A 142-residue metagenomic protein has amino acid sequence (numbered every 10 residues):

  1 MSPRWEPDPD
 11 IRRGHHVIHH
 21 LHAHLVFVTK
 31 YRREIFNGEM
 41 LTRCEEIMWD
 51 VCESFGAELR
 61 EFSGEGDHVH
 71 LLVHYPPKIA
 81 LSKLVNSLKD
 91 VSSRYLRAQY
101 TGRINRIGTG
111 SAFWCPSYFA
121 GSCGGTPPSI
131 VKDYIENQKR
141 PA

Functional and structural regions predicted by a protein language model:
M1-A142: Basic nucleic-acid-binding interfaces
